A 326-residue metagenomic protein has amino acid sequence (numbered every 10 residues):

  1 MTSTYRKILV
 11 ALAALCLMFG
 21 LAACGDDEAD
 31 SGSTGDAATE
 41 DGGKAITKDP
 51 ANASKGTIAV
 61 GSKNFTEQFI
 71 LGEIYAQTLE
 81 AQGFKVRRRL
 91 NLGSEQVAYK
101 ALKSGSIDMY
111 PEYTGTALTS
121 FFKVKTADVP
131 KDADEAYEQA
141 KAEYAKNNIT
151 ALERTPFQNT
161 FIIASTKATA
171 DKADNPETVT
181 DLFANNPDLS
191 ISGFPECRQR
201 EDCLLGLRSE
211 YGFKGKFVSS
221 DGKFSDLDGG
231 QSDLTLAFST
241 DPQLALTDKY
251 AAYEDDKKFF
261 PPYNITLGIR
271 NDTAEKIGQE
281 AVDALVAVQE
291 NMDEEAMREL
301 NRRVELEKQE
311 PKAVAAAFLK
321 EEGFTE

Functional and structural regions predicted by a protein language model:
M1-L12: Bacterial N-terminal signal peptides that target proteins for export
F19-A23: C-terminal motif of bacterial Sec signal peptides marking the signal peptidase cleavage site
C24-P50: Short, low-complexity, disordered segments immediately C-terminal to signal peptides in bacterial exported proteins
S54-E67, K85-N91, P187-S192: Short, well-ordered beta-strand elements
F121-P130, Y137-L152, Q231, Q243-K258: Ligand-binding "clamshell"
P130-S190, N271, E290-E294: A conserved helix-loop-strand patch within extracytoplasmic ligand-binding domains of the periplasmic binding
I149, T155-N159, T240-V288: Periplasmic-binding protein-like
N186-D256: Ligand-binding pocket segment of bilobal, Venus flytrap-like solute-binding proteins
